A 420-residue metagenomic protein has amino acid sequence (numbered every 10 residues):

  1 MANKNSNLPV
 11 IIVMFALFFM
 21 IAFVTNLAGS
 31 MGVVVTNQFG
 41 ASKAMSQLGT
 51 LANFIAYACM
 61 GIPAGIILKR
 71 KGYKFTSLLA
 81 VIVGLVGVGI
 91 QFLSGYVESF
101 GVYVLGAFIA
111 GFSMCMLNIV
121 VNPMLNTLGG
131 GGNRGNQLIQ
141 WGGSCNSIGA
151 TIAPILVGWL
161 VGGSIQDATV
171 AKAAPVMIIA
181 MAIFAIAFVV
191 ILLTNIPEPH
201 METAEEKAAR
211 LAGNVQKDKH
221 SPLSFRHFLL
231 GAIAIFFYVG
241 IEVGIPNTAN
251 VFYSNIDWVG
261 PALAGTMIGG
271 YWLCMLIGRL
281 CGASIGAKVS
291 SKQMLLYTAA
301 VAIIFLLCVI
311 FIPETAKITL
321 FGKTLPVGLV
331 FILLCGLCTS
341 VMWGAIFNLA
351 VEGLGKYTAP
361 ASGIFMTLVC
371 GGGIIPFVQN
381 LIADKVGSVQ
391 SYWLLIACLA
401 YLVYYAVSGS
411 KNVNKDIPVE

Functional and structural regions predicted by a protein language model:
P9-A41, N118-N122, V243-Y253: Extracytoplasmic
A28-G29, H220-G269: Extracytoplasmic gate region of multi-pass secondary transporters
L48-I66, G269-C281, G371: Central cavity-lining transmembrane alpha-helices of secondary-active solute carriers, predominantly the Major
C59-G101: Conserved MFS/SLC helix-loop-helix module at the cytosolic interface between two early adjacent transmembrane helices
M60-Y73, V161, G278-S291, A383: Helix-to-loop junctions at the C-terminal end of transmembrane segments in multipass secondary transporters
I82-V97, V301-F321: C-terminal ends and interior cores of transmembrane alpha-helices in multi-pass membrane transporters/permeases
M116-G130, T339-G355: Intracellular juxtamembrane helix-capping segments at the cytosolic ends of symmetry-related transmembrane helices
G135-I196: Helix-loop-helix hairpin linking two adjacent transmembrane segments in secondary transporters
